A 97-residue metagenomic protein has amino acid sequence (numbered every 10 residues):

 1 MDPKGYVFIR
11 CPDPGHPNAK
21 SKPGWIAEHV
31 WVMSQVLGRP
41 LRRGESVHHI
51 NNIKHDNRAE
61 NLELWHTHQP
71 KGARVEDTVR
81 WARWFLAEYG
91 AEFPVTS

Functional and structural regions predicted by a protein language model:
M1-S46, I53-F93: Conserved recognition-core residues within compact binding domains
V95-S97: Short intrinsically disordered terminal tails
